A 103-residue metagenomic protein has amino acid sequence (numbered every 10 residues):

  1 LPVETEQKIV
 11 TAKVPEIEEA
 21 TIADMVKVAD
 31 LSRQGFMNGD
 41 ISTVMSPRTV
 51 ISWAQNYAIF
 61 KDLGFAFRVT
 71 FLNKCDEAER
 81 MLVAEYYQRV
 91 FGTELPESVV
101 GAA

Functional and structural regions predicted by a protein language model:
L1-A103: C-terminal regulatory/interaction module of P-loop NTP-utilizing enzymes
